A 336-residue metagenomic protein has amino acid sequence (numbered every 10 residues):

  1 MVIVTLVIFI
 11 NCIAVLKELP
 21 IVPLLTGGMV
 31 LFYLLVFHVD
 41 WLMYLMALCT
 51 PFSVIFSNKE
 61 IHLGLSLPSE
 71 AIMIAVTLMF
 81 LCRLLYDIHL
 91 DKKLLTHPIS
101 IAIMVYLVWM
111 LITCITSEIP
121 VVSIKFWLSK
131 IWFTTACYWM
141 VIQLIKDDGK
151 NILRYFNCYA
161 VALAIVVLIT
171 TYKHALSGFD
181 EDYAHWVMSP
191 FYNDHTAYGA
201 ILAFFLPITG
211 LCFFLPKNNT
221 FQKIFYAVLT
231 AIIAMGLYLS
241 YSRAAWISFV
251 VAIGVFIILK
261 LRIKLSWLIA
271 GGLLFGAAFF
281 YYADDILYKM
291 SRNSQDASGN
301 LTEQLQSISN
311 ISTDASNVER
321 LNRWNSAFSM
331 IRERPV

Functional and structural regions predicted by a protein language model:
M1-I13, G27-L31, T77, I103-I115 (+5 more regions): Alpha-helical transmembrane segments of multi-pass inner-membrane proteins
M1-L111, K146-N157, C212-I224: Transmembrane signal-anchor hairpin modules in multi-pass inner-membrane enzymes, especially those that act on
V15-L16, E60-L63, T116-K125, Y238-L239: Membrane-interface helix caps and helix-loop-helix hairpins in membrane proteins
L16, T171-H174, M235, L239 (+2 more regions): A membrane-periplasm/extracellular boundary helix in multi-pass inner-membrane enzymes that assemble envelope glycans
K17-I21, L63-I72, F126-K130, F191-F204 (+1 more regions): Membrane-interface micro-motifs in multi-pass membrane enzymes
M43-T50, G64-P68, L144-N151, A175-D182 (+2 more regions): A cytosolic-side transmembrane-helix exit/cap motif
N58-K59, E118-V122, G178-S189: Membrane-interface helix termini and inter-helical loops of multi-pass transporters
D180-A184, S189, N310-V336: Long extracytoplasmic/lumenal interhelical loops at the membrane interface of multi-pass membrane proteins
